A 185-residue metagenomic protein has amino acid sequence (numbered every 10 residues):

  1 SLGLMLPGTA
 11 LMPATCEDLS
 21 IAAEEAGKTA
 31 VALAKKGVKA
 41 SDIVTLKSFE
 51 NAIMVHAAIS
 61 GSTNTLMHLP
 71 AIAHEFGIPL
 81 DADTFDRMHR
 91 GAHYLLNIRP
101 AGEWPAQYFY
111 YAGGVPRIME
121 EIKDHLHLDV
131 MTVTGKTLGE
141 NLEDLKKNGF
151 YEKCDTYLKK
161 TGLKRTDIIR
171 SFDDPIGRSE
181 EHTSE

Functional and structural regions predicted by a protein language model:
S1-E185: Catalytic or ion-coupling anion/metal-binding cores of large enzyme and transporter domains
